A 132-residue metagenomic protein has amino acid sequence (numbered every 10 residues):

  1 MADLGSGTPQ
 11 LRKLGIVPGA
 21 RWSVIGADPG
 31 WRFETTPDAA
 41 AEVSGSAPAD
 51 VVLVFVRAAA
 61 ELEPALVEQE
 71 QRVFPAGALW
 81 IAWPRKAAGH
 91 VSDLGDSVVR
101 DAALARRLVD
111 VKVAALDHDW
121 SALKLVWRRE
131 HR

Functional and structural regions predicted by a protein language model:
M1-I16: Flexible, polar/low-complexity N-terminal or interdomain linker segments that lie immediately upstream of folded
K13-A27: Conserved class I S-adenosyl-L-methionine
D28-T35, G89-V91: Short, charged/polar "capping" segments at the starts of alpha-helices and the immediately preceding loops
A39-A49: Short acidic low-complexity segments
L53-L62: Short, glycine-rich nucleotide/cofactor-binding loops
E63-L94: Mid-chain, well-packed structural core segment of small domains
D93-A114: Conserved Class I S-adenosyl-L-methionine
R107-R132: Class I S-adenosyl-L-methionine
